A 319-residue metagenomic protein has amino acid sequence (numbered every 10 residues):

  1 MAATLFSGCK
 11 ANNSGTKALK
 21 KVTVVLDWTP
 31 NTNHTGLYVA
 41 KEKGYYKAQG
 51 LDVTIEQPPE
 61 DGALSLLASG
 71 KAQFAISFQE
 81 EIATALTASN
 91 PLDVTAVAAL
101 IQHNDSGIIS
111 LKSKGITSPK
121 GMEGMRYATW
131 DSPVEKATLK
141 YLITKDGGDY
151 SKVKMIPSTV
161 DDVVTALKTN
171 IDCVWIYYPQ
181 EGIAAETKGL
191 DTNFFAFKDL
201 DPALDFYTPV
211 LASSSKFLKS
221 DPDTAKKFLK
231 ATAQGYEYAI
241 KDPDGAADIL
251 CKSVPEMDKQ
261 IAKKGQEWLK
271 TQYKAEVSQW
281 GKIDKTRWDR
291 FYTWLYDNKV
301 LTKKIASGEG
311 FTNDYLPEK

Functional and structural regions predicted by a protein language model:
M1-K21, E318-K319: Short, low-complexity disordered leader/linker segments with a strong preference for bacterial N-terminal type II
G15-D149, K154-P157, K168-I176, F195 (+1 more regions): Short, glycine-/small- and polar/acidic-enriched structural segments that line small-molecule recognition paths
N31, P58-D61, I76, T129 (+6 more regions): Soluble non-cytosolic domains of exported or imported proteins
H34-L37, L64, A68, Q79-I82 (+11 more regions): Extracytoplasmic/secreted envelope proteins and their assembly/folding machinery, especially bacterial periplasmic
Y150-K154, V254-E267, T302-E309: Short, surface-exposed acidic
D161-V254: Pocket-lining segment of extracytoplasmic ligand-binding domains
K219-N298: Secondary-structure end/capping motifs
W288-K319: Conserved C-terminal helix/tail region of periplasmic/extracytoplasmic solute-binding proteins
